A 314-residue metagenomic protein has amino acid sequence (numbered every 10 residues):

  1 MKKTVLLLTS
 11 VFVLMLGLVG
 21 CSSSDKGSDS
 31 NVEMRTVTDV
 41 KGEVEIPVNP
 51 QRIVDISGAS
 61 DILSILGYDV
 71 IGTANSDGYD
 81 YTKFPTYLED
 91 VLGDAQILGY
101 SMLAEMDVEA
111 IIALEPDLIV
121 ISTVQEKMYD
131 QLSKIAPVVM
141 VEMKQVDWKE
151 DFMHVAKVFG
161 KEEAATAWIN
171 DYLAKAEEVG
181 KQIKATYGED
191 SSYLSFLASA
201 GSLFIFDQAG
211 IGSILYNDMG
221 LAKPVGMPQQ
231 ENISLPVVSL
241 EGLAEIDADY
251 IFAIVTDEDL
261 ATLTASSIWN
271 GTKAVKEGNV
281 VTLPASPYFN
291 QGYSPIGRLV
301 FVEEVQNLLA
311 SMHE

Functional and structural regions predicted by a protein language model:
L16-G20: C-terminal motif of bacterial Sec signal peptides marking the signal peptidase cleavage site
S22-D25: Bacterial signal peptide processing site
R52-L66, A167-A222: Basic- and aromatic-lined ligand-binding clefts that recognize polyanionic substrates
I56-A110: A short, structured surface patch at a secondary-structure boundary
Y79-T82, Q125-K127, E142-H154, S191-I214 (+1 more regions): Extracytoplasmic ligand-binding site segments that recognize negatively charged/polar headgroups
V108, I112-V120, P137, L243 (+1 more regions): Proline-aspartate-enriched helix->loop->beta-strand connector
Q131-S199, P295-E314: Extracytoplasmic substrate-binding proteins
I246-E314: Structured C-terminal subdomain patch of bacterial secreted/periplasmic proteins
